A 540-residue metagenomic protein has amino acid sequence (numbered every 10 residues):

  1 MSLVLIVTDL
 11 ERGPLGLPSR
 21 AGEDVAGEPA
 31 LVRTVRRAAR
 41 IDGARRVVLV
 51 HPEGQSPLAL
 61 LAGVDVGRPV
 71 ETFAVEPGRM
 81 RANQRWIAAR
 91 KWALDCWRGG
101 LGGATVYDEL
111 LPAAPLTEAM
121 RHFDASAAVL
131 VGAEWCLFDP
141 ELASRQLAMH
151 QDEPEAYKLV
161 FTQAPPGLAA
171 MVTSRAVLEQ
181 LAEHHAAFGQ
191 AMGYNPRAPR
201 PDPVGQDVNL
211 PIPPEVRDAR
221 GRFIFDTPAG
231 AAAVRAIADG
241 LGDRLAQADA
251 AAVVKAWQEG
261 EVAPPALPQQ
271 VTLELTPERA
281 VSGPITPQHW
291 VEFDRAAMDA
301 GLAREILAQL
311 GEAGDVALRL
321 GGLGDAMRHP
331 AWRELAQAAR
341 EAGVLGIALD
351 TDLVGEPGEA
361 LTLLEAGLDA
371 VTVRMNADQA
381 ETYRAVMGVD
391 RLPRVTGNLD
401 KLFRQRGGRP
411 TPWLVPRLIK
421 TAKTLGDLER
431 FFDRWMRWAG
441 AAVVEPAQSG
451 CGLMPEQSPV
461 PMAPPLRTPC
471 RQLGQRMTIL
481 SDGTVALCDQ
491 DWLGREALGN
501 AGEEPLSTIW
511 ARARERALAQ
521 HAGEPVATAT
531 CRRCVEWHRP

Functional and structural regions predicted by a protein language model:
M1-P18, L273-V281: N-terminal nucleotide-binding beta1-loop-alpha1 segment
R36-A44, A170: Short, acidic, metal-binding catalytic loop of nucleotide-sugar glycosyltransferases
R98-A104, A119-M120, D124-F138: Short beta-strand-to-loop acidic/aromatic patch adjacent to the donor-nucleotide binding site
H122, W135-P165: Conserved donor-nucleotide/metal-binding helix-loop-beta segment in metal-dependent transferases, i.e., the alpha-helix
M192-P268, C534: Conserved alpha/beta core of the MobA/IspD/sugar-nucleotide pyrophosphorylase nucleotidyltransferase superfamily
A246-V262, R404-W413, W435-P461, P465 (+1 more regions): C-terminal accessory region of radical SAM enzymes
E261-A370, A385: Conserved alpha-helical substructure of the radical SAM core
A313-G321, A342-A348, G355, A366-M375 (+2 more regions): Conserved C-terminal portion of the radical SAM core fold that forms the substrate/S-adenosylmethionine-binding
